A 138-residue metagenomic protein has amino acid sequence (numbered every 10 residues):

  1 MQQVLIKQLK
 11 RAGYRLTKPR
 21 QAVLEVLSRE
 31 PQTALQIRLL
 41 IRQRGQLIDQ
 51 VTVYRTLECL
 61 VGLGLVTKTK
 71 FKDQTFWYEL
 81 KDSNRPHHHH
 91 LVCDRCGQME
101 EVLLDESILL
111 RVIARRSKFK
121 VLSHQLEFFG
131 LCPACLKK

Functional and structural regions predicted by a protein language model:
M1-A12: Short, Lys/Arg-enriched N-terminal segment that forms or immediately precedes the first helix of a structured domain
G13-Y14, L27-E30, Q43-R44: Short helix-capping/hinge SLiMs at alpha-helix to coil transitions
K18, R29-Q36: Short capping segments at the starts of secondary-structure elements
Q21-V26: Pre-recognition alpha-helix immediately N-terminal to the DNA-recognition helix within helix-turn-helix or winged-helix
Q36-R42, V53: A short acidic, leucine-rich amphipathic alpha-helix
V53-L63: Basic amphipathic alpha-helical segments that dock to polyanions
L65-K138: Non-DNA-binding regulatory cores of transcription-related proteins, predominantly C-terminal effector-binding
